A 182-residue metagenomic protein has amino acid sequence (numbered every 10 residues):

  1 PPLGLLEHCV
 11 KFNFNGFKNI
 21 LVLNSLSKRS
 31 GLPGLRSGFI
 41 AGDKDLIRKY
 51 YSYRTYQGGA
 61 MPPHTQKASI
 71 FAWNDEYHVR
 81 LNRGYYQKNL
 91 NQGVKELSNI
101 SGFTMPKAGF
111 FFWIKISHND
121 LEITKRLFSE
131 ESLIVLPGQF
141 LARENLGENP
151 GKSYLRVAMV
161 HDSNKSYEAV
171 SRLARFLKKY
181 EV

Functional and structural regions predicted by a protein language model:
P1-L32: Active-site pre-lysine segment of PLP-dependent enzymes
N15-G16, D45-H64: Active-site C-terminal subdomain of aminotransferase-like
G16, G31, K44-K49, H78 (+1 more regions): Short helix-loop capping/hinge motifs at secondary-structure junctions, enriched in acidic/polar residues
I20, G38, S69, Y86 (+4 more regions): Generic structural signal for small/hydrophobic residues in well-ordered secondary structure, especially within
S37-K44: Short beta-strand-to-turn element immediately C-terminal to the catalytic PLP-Schiff-base lysine in fold type I
K49-Q57, A72-V94: Structural signature of PLP-dependent enzymes
Q66, I70, G84-V94, F103-I116 (+1 more regions): Conserved glycine-rich beta-strand-loop-beta hairpin in the small C-terminal domain of fold type I
R126-I134, A142-V182: PLP-dependent enzyme catalytic core of the Aspartate aminotransferase-like
